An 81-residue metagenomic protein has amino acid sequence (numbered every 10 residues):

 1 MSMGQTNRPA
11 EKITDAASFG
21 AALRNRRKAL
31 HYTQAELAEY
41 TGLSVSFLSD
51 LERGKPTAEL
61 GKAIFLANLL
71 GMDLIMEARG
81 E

Functional and structural regions predicted by a protein language model:
M1-S18, N68, D73, E81: N-terminal flexible/basic segments that precede or flank functional cores
A21-E36, Y40, F65: Short basic helix-loop element that most often maps to the first helix and adjoining turn of HTH DNA-binding modules
G42-P56: Recognition helix of helix-turn-helix/homeodomain-like DNA-binding domains that insert into the DNA major groove
K55-A67: Short, basic-rich loop-to-helix N-cap that marks the start of a DNA-contacting helix
G61-K62, R79-E81: Short, charge-rich, low-complexity interaction segments located in flexible loops at or near secondary-structure
